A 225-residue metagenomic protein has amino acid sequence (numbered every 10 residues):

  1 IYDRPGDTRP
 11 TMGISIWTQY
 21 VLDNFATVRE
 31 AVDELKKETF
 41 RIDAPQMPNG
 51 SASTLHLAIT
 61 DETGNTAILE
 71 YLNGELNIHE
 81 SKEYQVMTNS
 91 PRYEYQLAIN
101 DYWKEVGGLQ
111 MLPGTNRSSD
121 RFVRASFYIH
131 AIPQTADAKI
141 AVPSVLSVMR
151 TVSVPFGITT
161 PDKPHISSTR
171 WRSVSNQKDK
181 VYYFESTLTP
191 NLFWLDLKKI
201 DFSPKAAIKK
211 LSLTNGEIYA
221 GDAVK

Functional and structural regions predicted by a protein language model:
I1-F25: N-terminal accessory/precursor segments of enzymes
I1-P5, N73-E75, P133: Peripheral peptide segments
Y2-T8, I78-E83, F193-K199: A short, polar/proline- and glycine-enriched secondary-structure boundary/capping micro-motif
I16-Y20, E30, S144: Extracytoplasmic/secreted proteins, especially bacterial periplasmic and envelope-associated proteins
L22-D23, R29-D43: Short N-terminal edge-element motif at the start of the domain
K37-G74: Catalytic cofactor-binding cores of redox enzymes
D43-P45, A52-S53, E62, Q85-K225: C-terminus-biased signal that marks the final domain/tail of proteins
T66-Y95: Phosphate-rich cofactor/ligand-interacting catalytic cores and adjacent structured alpha/beta frameworks
